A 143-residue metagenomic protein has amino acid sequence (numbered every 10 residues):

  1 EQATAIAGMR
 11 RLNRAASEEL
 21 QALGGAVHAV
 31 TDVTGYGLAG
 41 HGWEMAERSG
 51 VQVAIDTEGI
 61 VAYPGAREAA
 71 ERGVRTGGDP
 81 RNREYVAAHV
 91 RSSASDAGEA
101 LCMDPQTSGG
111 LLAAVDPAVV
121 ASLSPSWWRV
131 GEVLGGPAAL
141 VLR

Functional and structural regions predicted by a protein language model:
E1-R143: Helix-biased detector of long, well-ordered alpha-helical tracts
